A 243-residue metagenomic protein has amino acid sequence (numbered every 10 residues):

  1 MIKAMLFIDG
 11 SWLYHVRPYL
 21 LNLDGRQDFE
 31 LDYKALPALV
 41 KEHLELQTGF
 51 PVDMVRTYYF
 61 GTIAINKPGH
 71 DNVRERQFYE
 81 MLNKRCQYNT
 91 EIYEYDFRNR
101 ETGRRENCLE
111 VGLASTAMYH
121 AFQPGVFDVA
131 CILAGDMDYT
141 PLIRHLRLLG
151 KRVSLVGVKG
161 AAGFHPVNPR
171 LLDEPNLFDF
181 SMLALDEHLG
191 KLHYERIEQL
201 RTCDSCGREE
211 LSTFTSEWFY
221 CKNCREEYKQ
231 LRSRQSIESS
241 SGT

Functional and structural regions predicted by a protein language model:
M1-L109, L148, R152: Domain-level signal for Mg2+-assisted phosphodiester chemistry and nucleotide/NA-binding surfaces in nucleic-acid
K84-R232, S236-G242: Nuclease catalytic cores that cleave nucleic-acid phosphodiester bonds, predominantly acidic two-metal-ion
